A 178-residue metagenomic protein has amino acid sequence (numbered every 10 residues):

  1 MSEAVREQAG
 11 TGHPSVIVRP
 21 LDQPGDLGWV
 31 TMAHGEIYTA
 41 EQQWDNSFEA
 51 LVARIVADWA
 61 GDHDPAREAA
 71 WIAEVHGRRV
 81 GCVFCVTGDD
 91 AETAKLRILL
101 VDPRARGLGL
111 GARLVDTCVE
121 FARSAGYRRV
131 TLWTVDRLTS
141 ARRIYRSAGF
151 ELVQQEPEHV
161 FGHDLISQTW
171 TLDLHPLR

Functional and structural regions predicted by a protein language model:
M1-S15, L172-L174: Acyl-donor-binding surface of acyltransferase catalytic domains
E7-A9, V80, R143: Positively charged, low-complexity intrinsically disordered regions
V16-R104, A112-F121, A125, L152-E158 (+1 more regions): Acetyl-CoA-dependent GNAT
Q23, R128-R178: C-terminal "cap" of GNAT-fold acetyltransferases
G109: Glycine-rich phosphate-binding loop
